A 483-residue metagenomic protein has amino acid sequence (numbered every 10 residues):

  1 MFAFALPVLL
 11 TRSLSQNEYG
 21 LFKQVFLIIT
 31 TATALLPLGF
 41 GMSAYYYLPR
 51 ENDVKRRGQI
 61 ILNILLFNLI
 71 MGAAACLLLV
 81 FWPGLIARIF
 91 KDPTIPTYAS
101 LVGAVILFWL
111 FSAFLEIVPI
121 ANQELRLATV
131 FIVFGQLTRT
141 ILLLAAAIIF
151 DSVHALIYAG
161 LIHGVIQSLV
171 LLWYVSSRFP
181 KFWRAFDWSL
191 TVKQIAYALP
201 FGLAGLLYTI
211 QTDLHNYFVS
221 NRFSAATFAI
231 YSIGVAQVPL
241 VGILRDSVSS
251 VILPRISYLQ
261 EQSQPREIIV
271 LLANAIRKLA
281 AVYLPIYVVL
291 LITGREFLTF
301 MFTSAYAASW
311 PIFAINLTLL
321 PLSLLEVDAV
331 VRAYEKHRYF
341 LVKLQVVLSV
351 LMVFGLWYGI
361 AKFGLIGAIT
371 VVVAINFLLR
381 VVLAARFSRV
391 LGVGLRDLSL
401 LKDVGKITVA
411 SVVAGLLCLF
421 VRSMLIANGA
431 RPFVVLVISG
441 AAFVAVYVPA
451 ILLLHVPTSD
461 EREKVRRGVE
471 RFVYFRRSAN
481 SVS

Functional and structural regions predicted by a protein language model:
M1-A3, G135, A159-L171, V175 (+7 more regions): Transmembrane helical elements of multi-pass membrane transporters/channels
M1-Y45, F67, G72-V80, S100 (+9 more regions): Signature of the first transmembrane helix
A3, V8, P37-N52, I120-A121 (+3 more regions): Helix-loop junctions and terminal segments of transmembrane helices in multi-pass membrane transport/translocation
Q16, P83-V102, A225, L290-L322 (+4 more regions): Interfacial segments at transmembrane-helix termini and the short loops linking adjacent helices
P96-S100, V130-S177, Y197, V235-V238 (+5 more regions): Hydrophobic alpha-helical transmembrane segments
F108-F131, H154, L317-V347: Membrane-interface junctions at transmembrane-helix termini in multi-pass inner-membrane proteins
V153-H154, L171-D213, V251, R255-V270 (+2 more regions): Interhelical loop/hinge segments that connect adjacent transmembrane helices in multipass membrane
R389, G394-R396, L419-S483: Membrane-proximal transmembrane or re-entrant/amphipathic helices at the cytosolic face
